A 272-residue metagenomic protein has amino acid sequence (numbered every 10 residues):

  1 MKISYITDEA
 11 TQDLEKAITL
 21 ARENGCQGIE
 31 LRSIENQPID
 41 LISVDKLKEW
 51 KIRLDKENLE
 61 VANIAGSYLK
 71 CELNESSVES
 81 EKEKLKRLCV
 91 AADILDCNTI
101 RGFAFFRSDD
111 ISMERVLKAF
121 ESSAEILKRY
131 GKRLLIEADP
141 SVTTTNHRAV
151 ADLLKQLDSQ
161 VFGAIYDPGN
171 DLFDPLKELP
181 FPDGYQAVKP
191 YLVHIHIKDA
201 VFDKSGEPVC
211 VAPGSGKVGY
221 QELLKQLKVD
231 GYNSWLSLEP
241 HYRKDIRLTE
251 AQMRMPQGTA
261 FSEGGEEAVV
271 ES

Functional and structural regions predicted by a protein language model:
M1-S4: Extreme N-terminal starter segment of soluble prokaryotic enzymes
I6-A10, R32-I34, G66-L69, F105-R107 (+4 more regions): Active-site beta-loop-alpha junctions enriched in small/polar residues
D13-A17, R53-E57, C71-Y166: Active-site acidic/histidine proton-transfer and metal-coordination neighborhood in alpha/beta enzyme cores
D13-I34, L95-D96: Catalytic domains of carbohydrate-active enzymes, especially glycoside hydrolases
A21, I29, L54, A92 (+5 more regions): Conserved, mostly hydrophobic/aromatic
E30-D55, A104-I111: Glycine-rich, proline-tolerant flexible connector loops at the mouths of alpha/beta enzymes
I42-E49, V78-K86, M113-E121, H147-A151 (+2 more regions): Charged helix-capping and loop-helix junction motifs
A62-I64, S122-K217: Acidic/histidine-rich catalytic cores of soluble enzymes
